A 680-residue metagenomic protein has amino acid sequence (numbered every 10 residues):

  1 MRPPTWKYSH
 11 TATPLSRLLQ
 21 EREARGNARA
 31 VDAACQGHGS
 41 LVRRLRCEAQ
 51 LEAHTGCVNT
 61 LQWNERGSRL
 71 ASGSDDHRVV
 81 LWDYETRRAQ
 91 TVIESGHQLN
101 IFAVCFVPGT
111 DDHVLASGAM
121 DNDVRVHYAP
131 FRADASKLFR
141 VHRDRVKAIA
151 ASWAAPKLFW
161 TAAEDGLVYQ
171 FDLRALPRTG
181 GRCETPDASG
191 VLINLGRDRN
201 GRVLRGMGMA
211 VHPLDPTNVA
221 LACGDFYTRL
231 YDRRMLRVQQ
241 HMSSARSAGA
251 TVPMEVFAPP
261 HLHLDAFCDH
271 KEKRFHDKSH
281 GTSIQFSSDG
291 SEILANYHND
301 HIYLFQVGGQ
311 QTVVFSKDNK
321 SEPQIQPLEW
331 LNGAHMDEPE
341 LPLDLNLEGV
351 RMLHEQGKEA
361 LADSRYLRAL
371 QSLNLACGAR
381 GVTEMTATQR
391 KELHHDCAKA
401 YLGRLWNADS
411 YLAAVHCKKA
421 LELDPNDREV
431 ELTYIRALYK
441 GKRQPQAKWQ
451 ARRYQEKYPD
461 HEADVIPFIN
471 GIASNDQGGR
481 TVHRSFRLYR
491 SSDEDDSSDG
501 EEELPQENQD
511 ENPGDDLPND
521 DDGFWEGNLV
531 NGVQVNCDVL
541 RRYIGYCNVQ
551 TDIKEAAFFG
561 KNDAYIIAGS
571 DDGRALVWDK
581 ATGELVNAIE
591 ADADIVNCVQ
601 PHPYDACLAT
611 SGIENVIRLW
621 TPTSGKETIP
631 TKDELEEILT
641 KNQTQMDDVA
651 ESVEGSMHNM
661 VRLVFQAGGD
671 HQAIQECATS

Functional and structural regions predicted by a protein language model:
R2-R17, G190, R199, L236-I293 (+10 more regions): Terminal intrinsically disordered, low-complexity extensions flanking WD-repeat/beta-propeller proteins
G26-V42, R69-E94, N536, R574: Beta-propeller domains
G39-S40, C47-A53, A89-G96, G118 (+10 more regions): Short C-terminal beta-strands that terminate individual repeats in beta-propeller domains, predominantly WD40 blades
G56-N59, D76-V80, L99, M120-R125 (+6 more regions): Short coil/turn segments within WD40 beta-propeller repeats
L61-G67, C105-D112, A150-P156, A210-P216 (+5 more regions): Loop/turn segments within WD40 beta-propeller blades
G67-A71, T91, D111-A116, R125 (+6 more regions): Structural hallmark of WD40 beta-propellers
V79-Y84, V124-A129, I149, V168-L173 (+4 more regions): WD40-repeat beta-propellers
